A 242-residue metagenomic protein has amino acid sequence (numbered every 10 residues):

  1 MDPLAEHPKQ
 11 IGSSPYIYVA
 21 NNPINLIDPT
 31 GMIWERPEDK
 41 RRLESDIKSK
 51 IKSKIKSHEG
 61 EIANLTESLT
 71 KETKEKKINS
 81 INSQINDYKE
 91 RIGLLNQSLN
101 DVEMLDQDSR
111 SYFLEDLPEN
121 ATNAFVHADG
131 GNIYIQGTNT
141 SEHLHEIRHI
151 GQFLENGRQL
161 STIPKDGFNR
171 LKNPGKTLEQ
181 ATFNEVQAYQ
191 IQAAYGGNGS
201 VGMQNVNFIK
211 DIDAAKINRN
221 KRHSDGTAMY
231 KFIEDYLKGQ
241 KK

Functional and structural regions predicted by a protein language model:
M1-L65: Short turn/helix-capping motifs enriched in Asx and small/polar residues
Q10, H127-L144: Short pre-active-site segment immediately N-terminal to the catalytic Zn-binding motif
N22, E142, E146-L154: Catalytic glutamate of the conserved HExxH
I62-I81: Charged, low-complexity interaction regions
I85-M104, Y195, I217-M229: Amphipathic alpha-helical coiled-coil segments
Q97, M104-A121: Acidic/polar low-complexity scaffolding segments in large eukaryotic proteins
G137, S141, F153-Q190: Post-HEXXH active-site segment of zinc metalloproteases
R170-K242: Active-site or metal-binding loop neighborhoods of secreted/extracellular toxin and effector enzymes
